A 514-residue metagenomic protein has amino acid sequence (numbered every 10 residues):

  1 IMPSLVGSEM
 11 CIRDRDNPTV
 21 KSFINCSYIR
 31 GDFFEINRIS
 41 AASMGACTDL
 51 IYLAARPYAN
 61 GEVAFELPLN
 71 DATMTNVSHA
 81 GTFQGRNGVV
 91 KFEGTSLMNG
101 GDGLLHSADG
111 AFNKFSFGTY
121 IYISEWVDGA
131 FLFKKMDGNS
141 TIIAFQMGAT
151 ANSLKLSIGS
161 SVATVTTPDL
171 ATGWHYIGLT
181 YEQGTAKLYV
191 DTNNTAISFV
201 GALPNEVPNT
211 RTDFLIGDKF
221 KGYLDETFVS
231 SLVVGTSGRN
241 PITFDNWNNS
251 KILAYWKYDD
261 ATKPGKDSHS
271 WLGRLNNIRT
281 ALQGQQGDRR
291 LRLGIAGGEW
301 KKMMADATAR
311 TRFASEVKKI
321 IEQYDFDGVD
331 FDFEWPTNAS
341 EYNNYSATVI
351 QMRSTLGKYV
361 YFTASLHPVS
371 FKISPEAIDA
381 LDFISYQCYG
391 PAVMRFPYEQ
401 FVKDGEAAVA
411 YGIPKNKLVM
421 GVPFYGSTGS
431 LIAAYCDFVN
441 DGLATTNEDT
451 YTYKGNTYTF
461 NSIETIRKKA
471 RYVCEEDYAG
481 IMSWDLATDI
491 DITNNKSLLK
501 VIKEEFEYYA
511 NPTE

Functional and structural regions predicted by a protein language model:
I1-D14: Single conserved hydrophobic/aromatic residue that forms the stacking wall/gate of nucleotide- or nucleobase-binding
R13-G85, G201, G265-Q400, I490-T493 (+2 more regions): Chitinase-like catalytic core of GlcNAc-active glycosidases
A46-C47, N60-T82, P264-D267, N276-N277 (+3 more regions): Glycan-binding loop/region signatures in secreted carbohydrate-active enzymes
F65-N70, F117-G118, V127-N139, D191 (+2 more regions): Aromatic-rich beta-strand patches that line glycan-recognition/binding surfaces of extracellular proteins
L69-V77, R86, E226-D267, L498-K500: Extended recognition patches within non-cytosolic domains
D71-S96, F117-V127, I142-N205, V229: Extracellular glycan-interaction surfaces
K91-F115, V162-D169, P241-W247: Short surface loop/edge beta-strand patches of beta-sandwich-type extracellular domains that form ligand-contact sites
S198-Y223, N248-L253: Flexible glycan-contacting loops in extracellular carbohydrate-active proteins
